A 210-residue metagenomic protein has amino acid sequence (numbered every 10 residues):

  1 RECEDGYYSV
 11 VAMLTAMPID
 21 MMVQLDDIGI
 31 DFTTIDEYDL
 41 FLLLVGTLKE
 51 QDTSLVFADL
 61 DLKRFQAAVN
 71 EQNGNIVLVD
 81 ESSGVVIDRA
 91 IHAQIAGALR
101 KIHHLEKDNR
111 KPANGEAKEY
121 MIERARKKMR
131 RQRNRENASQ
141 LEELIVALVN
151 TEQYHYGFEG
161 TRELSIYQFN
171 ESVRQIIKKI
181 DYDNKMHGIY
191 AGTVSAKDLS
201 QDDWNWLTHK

Functional and structural regions predicted by a protein language model:
R1-I35, A93-G188: An amphipathic, hydrophobic-aromatic interaction surface with interspersed Lys/Arg that forms lipid/phosphate-bearing
R1-R89, K101: Short N-terminal mixed-charge amphipathic segments
S9, S54, S82-S83, S139 (+4 more regions): Generic serine detector
L60, I87-A90, E136-S139, Y156 (+3 more regions): Short coil/turn linker and secondary-structure boundary residues
I189-K210: Long, intrinsically disordered, low-complexity Ser/Thr/Pro-rich regulatory/activation regions of nuclear proteins
